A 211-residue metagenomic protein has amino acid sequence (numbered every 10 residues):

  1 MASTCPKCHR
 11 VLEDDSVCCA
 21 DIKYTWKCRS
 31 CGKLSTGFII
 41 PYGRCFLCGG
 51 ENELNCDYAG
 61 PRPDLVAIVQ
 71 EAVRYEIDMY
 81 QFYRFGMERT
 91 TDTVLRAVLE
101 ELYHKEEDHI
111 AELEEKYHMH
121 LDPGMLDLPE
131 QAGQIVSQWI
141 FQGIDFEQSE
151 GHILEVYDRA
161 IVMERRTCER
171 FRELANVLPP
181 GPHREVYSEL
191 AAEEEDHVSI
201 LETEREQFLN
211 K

Functional and structural regions predicted by a protein language model:
M1-K211: Non-heme di-metal
